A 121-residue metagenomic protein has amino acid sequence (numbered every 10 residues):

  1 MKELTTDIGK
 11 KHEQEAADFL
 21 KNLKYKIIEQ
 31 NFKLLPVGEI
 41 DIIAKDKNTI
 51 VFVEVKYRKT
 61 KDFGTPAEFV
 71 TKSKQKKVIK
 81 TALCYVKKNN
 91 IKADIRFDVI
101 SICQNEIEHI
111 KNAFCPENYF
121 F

Functional and structural regions predicted by a protein language model:
M1-Q30: Acidic-basic catalytic patches of nuclease active cores, encompassing PD-(D/E)XK and other metal-cofactor nuclease
E13, E39-D41, E54, K74 (+1 more regions): Acidic active-site catalytic centers that drive phospho-/nucleotidyl reactions and related ester hydrolyses
L23-I50: Active-site metal-binding core of divalent-cation-utilizing nuclease and nuclease-like domains
F32-L34, Y57, S101: Short, glycine/acidic-enriched loop or turn micro-motifs at the edges of active sites
I40-K61, V78: Conserved catalytic cores of phosphodiester-cleaving nucleases, focusing on short active-site segments
K59-I79, C84: Mg2+/Mn2+-dependent nuclease catalytic core
K88-F121: Domain-level recognition of nuclease-like catalytic cores that cleave nucleotide substrates
